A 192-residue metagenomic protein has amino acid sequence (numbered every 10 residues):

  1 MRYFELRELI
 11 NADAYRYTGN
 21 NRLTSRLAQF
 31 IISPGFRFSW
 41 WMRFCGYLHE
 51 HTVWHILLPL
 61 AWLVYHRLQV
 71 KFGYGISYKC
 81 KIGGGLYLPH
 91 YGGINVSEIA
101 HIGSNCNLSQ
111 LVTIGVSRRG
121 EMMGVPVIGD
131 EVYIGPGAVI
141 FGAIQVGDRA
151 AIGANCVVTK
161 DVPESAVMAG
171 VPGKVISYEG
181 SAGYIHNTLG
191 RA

Functional and structural regions predicted by a protein language model:
M1-F72, G183-A192: Terminal amphipathic alpha-helical/low-complexity segments used for targeting or macromolecular assembly
R2-E5, T18-R22, D148, T159 (+2 more regions): Serine/threonine-rich low-complexity intrinsically disordered regions
E5, G19, P89, C106 (+4 more regions): Intrinsically disordered, low-complexity regions enriched in small/polar residues
E5-E8, E50, E98, E131 (+2 more regions): Glutamate identity and glutamate-enriched acidic tracts
F72, S77-Y78, G83-G84, P89-E98 (+10 more regions): Left-handed beta-helix
A166, V171-H186: Conserved beta-strand-loop-alpha-helix hinge in the C-terminal portion of ABC ATPase nucleotide-binding domains
